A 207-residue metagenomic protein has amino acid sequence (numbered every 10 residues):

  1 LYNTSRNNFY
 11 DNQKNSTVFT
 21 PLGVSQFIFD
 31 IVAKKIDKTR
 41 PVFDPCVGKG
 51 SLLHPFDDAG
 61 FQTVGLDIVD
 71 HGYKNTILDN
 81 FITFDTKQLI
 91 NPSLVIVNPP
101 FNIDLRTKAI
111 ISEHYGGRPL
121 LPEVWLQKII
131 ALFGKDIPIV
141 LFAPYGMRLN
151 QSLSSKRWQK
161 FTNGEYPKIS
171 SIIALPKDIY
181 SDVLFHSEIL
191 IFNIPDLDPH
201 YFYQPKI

Functional and structural regions predicted by a protein language model:
L1-I36: S-adenosyl-L-methionine
V18-G23, G116-E123: Conserved phosphate-coordination/catalytic loops
I28-F29, P41-F56, D67, D79-T83 (+4 more regions): Conserved proline-anchored active-site loop of SAM-dependent methyltransferases that bridges a beta-strand
K35-D37, K87-I90: Glycine-rich phosphate-binding loop signature in dinucleotide/nucleotide-binding domains
Q62-V64: Short beta-strand element of Class I
H71: Conserved Rossmann-like nucleotide-cofactor binding loop
R118-V183, I189-L190: Conserved Class I SAM-dependent methyltransferase catalytic core
S181-I207: Flexible, glycine-/basic-rich loop-and-beta segments that form/coincide with the SAM-dependent methyltransferase
